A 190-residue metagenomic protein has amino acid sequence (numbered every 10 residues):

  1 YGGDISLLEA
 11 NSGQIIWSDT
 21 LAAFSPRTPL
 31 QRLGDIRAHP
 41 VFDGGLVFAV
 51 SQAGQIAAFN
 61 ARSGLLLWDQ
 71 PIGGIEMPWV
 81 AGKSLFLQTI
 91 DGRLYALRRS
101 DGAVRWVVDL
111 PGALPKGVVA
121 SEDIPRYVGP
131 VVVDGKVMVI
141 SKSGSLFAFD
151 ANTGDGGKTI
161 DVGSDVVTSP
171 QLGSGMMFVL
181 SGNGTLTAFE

Functional and structural regions predicted by a protein language model:
Y1, S51-Q52, T89-I90, S141-K142 (+1 more regions): Structural signature of WD-repeat beta-propellers
D4-L8, S12-F24, L30, F59: Extracytoplasmic and endomembrane cell-envelope/extracellular-matrix remodeling and assembly machinery
A10-G13, N60-S63, R99-D101, D150-G154: Short loop/turn segments that connect beta-strands within beta-propeller blades
S18-F42, L65-G82, V107-V131, K158-L172: Extracytoplasmic beta-rich repeat domains
M77, A81-L97, A103: Acidic (E/D-rich), amphipathic helical modules within compact regulatory domains
S164-E190: Blade-level signature of beta-propeller repeat domains, shared across WD40, Kelch, NHL, RCC1 and BNR/Asp-box propellers
